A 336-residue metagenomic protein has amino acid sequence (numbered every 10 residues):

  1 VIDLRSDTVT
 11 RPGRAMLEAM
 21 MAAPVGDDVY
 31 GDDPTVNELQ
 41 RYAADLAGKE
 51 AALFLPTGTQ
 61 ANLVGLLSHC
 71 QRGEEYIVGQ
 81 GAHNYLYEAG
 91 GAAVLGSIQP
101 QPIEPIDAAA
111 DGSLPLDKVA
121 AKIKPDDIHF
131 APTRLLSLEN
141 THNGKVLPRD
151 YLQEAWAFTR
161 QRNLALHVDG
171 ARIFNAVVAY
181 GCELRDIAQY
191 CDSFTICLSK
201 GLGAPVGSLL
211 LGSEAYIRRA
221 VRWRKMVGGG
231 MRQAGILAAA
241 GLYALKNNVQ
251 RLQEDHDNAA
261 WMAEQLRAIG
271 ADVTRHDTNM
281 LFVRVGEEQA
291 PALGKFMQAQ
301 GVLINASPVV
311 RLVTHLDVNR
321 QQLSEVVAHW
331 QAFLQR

Functional and structural regions predicted by a protein language model:
I2-E287, P291-V318, V326-Q335: Conserved PLP-enzyme active-site core in the AAT-like
